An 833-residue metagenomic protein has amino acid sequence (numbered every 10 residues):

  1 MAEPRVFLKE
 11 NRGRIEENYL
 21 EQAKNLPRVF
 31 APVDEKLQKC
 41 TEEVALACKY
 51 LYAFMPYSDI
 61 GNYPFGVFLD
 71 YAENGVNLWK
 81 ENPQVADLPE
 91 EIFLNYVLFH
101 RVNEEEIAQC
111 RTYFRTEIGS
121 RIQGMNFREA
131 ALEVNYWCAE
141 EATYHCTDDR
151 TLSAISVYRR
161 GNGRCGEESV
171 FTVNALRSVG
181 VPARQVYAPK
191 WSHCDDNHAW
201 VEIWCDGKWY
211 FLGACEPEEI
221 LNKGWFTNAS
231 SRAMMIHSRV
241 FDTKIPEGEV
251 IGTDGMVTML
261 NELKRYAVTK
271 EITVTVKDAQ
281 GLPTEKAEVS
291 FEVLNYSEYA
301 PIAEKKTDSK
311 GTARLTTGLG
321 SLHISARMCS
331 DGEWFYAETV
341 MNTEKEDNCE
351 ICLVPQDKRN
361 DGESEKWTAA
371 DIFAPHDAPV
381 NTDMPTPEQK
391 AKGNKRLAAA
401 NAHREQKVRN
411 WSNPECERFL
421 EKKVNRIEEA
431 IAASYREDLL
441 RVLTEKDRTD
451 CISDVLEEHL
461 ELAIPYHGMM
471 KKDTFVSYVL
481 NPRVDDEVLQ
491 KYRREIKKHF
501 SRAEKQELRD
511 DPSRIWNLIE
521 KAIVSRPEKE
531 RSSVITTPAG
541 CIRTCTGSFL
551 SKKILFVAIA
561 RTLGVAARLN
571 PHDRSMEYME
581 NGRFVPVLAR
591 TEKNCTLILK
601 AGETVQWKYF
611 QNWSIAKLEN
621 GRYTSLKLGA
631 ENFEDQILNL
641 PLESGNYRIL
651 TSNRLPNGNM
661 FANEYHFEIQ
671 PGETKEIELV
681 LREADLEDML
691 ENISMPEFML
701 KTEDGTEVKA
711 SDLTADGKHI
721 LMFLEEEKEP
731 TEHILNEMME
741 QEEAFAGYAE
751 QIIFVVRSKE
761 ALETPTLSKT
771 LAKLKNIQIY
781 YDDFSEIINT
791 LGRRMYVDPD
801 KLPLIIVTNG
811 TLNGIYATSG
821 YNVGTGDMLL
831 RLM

Functional and structural regions predicted by a protein language model:
A2, T116, S120-Y136, H145-S156 (+9 more regions): Hydrophobic/aromatic-rich core segments of domains that either
E3-R160, E388-T544, I554: Secondary-structure boundary elements
T253-R265, V340-N381, V585, A662-F698: Extracellular beta-sheet/turn segments enriched in Thr/Pro/Gly and aliphatic residues
K270-G281, C595-V605: A short, amphipathic beta-strand motif
N295-T317, N620-L638: Short, acidic Ser/Thr/Gly-rich low-complexity loop/linker segments typical of extracellular and cell-surface proteins
S309-S325, C329-G332, V340-T343, N632-N657 (+1 more regions): Short Pro-Gly-centered beta-turn/loop motif in secreted/extracellular proteins
A710-M738, Q751-F754: Short active-site neighborhood of thiol/selenol oxidoreductases, capturing the structured segment around
D782-L830: Thiol/disulfide oxidoreductase modules built on the thioredoxin-like
